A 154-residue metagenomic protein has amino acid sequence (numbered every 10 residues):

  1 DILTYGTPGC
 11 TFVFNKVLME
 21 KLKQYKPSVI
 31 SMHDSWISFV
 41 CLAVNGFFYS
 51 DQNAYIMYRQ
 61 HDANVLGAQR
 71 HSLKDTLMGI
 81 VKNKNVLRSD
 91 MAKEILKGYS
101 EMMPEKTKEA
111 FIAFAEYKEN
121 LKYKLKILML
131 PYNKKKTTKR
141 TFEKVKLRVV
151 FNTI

Functional and structural regions predicted by a protein language model:
D1-A68: Conserved nucleotide-sugar donor-binding catalytic segment
I30, R59-I154: C-terminal subregions of glycosyltransferases and related glycan-biosynthesis enzymes
